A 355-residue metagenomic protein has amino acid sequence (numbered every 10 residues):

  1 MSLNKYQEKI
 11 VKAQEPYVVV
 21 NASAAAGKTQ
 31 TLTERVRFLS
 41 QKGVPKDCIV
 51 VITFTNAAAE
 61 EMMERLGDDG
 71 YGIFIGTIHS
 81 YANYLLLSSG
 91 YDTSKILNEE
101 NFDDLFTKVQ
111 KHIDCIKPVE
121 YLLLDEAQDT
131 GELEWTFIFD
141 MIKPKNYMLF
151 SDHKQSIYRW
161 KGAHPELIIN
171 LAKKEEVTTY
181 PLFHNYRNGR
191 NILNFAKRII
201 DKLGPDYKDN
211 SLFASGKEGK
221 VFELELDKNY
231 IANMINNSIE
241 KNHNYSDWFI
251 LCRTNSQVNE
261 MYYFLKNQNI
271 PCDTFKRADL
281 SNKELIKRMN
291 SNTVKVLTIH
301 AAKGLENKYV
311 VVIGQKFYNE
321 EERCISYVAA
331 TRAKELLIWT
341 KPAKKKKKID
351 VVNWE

Functional and structural regions predicted by a protein language model:
M1-K12, P16-S23, V177-H184, P205-C252 (+1 more regions): Inter-lobe coupling/hinge region of RecA-like P-loop helicase motors
M1-Y91, V328-T331: P-loop NTPase Walker
S2-K12, P16-V20, F74, N83 (+3 more regions): Conserved helicase NTPase motor core
A26, N56, R190, E240-A343 (+1 more regions): Core RecA-like ATPase module of SF1/SF2 helicases and allied nucleic-acid translocases
R35, R65, L133-M141, M234 (+2 more regions): A short acidic, amphipathic alpha-helical/loop segment
P45-C48, K143-N146, D152-H153, K174-T179 (+4 more regions): Short glycine-/polar-rich loops that comprise or flank the Walker A/P-loop and associated switch/sensor motifs
Q155-R159, E166-N210: Conserved coupling/interface region of RecA-like P-loop/ASCE motor cores
